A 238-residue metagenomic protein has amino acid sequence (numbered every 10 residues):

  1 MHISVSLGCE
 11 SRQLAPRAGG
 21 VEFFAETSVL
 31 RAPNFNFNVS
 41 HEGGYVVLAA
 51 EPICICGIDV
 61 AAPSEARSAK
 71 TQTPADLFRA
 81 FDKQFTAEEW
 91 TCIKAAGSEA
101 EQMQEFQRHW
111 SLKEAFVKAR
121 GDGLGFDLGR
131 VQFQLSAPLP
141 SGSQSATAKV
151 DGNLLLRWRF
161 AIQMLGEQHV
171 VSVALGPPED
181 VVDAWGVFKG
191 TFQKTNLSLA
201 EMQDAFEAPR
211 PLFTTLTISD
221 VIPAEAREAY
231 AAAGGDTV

Functional and structural regions predicted by a protein language model:
M1-V238: Core catalytic alpha/beta fold that binds nucleotide/phospho-ligands
